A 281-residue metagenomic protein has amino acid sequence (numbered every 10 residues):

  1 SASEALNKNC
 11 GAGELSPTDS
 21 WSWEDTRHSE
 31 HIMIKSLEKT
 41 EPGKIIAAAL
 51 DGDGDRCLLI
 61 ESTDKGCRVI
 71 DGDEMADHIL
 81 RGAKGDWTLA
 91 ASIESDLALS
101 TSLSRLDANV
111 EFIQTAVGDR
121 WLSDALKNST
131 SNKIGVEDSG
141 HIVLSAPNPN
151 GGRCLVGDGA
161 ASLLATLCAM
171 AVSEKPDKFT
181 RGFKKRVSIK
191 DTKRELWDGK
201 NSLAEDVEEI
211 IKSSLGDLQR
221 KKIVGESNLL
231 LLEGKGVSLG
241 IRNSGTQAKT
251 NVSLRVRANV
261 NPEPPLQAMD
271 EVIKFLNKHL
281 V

Functional and structural regions predicted by a protein language model:
S1-S62: N-terminal small/polar loop signature for handling phosphorylated ligands or for N-terminal nucleophile
A2-G13, G72-D77, E94, T115-R120: Short, acidic/turn-prone active-site loops that include or flank metal/cofactor- and phosphate-binding residues
G11-S20, I79-G82, L122-K127, S145: Short, charged, surface-exposed secondary-structure boundary motifs
P17-W21, C67-D71, A90, I113 (+1 more regions): Alpha-helix capping and helix-loop boundary segments enriched in small/acidic/polar residues
L37-E41, L80-K84, L232: Alpha-helix C-terminal capping segments
I46, G52, G85-V281: Phosphate-binding and adjacent anionic-ligand microenvironments
T63-G66, P149-N150: Short glycine-enriched, charge-decorated loop/helix-capping segments at active-site entrances that position
K65-K84: Cysteine protease catalytic core and zymogen-processing segment of caspase-like enzymes
